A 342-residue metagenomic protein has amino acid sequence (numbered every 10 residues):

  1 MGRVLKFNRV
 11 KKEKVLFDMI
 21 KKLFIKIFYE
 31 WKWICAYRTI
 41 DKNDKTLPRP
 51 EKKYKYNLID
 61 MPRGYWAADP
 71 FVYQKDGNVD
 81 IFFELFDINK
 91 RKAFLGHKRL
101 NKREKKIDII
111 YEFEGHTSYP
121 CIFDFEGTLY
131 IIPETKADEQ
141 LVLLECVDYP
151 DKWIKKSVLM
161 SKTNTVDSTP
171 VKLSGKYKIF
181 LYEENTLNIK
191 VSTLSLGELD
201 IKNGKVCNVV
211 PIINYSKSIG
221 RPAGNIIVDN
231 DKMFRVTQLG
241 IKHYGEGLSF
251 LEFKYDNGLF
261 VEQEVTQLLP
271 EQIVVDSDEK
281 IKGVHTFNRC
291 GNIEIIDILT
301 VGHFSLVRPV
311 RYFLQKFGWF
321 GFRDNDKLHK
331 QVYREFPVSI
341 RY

Functional and structural regions predicted by a protein language model:
M1-Y342: Carbohydrate-active catalytic/glycan-binding domains of CAZyme proteins, especially the secreted or lumenal ectodomains
